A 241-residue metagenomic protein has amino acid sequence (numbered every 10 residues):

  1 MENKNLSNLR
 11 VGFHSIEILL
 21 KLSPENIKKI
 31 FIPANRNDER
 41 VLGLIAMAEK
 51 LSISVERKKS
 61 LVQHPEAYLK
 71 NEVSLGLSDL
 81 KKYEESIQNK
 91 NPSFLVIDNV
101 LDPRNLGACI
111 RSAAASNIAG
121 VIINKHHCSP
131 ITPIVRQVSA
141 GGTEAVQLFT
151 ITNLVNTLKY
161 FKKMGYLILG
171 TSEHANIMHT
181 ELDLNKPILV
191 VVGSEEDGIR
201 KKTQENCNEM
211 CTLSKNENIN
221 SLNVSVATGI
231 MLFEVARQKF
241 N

Functional and structural regions predicted by a protein language model:
M1-Q88: N-terminal positively charged helical leader segments and presequences
G12, N105, S221-N223: Active-site helix-initiating loop/hinge in glycosyltransferases
H14, I18, E25, I32 (+2 more regions): RNA substrate-binding interface of SAM-dependent RNA methyltransferases
E17, L22, A67, A115 (+2 more regions): Structured adenosyl-cofactor binding patch, chiefly the S-adenosyl-L-methionine
R40-V41, H127-I134, D197-T203: Short, glycine/polar-rich helix-capping loops at beta-to-alpha or helix-loop-helix junctions that flank or form
A46, Q137-G142, N185-L189: Short, hinge-like loop/turn segments at secondary-structure boundaries
K58-P65, S74-L75, L154-L158, N176-I177 (+1 more regions): A short acidic, often aromatic-flanked loop/helix-cap motif at beta-alpha or helix-coil junctions that lines enzyme
L169-V224: Active-site/ligand-binding-proximal alpha/beta "capping" segment
